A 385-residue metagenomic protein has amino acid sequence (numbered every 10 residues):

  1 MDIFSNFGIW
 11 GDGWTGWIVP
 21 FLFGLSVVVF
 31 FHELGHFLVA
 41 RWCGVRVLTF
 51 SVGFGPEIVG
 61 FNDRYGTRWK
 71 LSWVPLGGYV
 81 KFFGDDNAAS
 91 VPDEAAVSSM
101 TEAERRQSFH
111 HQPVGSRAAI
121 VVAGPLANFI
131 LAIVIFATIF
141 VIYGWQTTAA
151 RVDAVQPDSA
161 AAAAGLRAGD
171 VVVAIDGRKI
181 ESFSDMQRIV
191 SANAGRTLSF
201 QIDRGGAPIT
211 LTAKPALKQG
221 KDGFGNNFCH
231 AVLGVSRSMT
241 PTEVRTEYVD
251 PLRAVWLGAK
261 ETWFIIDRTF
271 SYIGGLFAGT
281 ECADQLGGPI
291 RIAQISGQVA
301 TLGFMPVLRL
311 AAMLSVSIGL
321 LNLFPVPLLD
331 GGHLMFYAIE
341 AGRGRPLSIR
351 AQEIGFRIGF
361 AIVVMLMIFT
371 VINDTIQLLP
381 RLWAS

Functional and structural regions predicted by a protein language model:
D2-D12, S99-G115, K218-L320, G332-I358 (+2 more regions): Functional transmembrane alpha-helices
D12-S98, L321-R343: Small-residue-rich helix-interface/hinge motifs
P20-G24, V29, M313, F360-L366: Alpha-helical transmembrane segments of integral membrane proteins
F31, W42, G78, F82-A89 (+2 more regions): Internal alpha-helical transmembrane segments
C43-L48, G144-A162, R381-S385: Alpha-helical transmembrane signal-anchor/signal-peptide segments
V121-I130, L310-L323: Pore domain of cation channels
A161-F183, T262, G355: Conserved PDZ fold ligand-binding element
R167, V173-A174, R188-G234: PDZ-domain C-terminal substructure recognizer with occasional recognition of PDZ-binding tails
